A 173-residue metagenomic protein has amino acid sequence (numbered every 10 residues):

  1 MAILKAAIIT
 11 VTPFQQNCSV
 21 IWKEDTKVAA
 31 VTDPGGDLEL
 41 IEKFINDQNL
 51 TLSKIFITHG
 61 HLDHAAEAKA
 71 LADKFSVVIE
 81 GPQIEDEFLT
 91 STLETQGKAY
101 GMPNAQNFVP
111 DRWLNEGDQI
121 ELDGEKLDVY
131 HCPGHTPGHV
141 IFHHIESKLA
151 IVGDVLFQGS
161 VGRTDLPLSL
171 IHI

Functional and structural regions predicted by a protein language model:
M1-K5, K98-M102, G124: Short Pro/Gly-enriched beta-strand edge/turn motifs at strand-loop
A2-Q48, I141-G153: Conserved beta-strand hairpin/beta-sheet module of binuclear metal-dependent hydrolase folds, prominently
I9-V11, P103, V109-R112, H131-P133: Short Gly/Pro-enriched turn/cap motifs at secondary-structure boundaries
K27, T95-K98, E116-Q119, E125-I171: Metallo-beta-lactamase
A29-T32, K54-I57, V129-H131: Short catalytic-loop micro-motif centered on adjacent basic/acidic residues
P34-G36, G60, I84-E85, G134-T136 (+2 more regions): Active-site metal-binding loops of divalent metal-dependent hydrolases
D37-E121: Active-site HxH/HxHxD metal-binding segment of metal-dependent hydrolases
T58, H172-I173: Conserved adenylation A10 loop of the ANL superfamily
